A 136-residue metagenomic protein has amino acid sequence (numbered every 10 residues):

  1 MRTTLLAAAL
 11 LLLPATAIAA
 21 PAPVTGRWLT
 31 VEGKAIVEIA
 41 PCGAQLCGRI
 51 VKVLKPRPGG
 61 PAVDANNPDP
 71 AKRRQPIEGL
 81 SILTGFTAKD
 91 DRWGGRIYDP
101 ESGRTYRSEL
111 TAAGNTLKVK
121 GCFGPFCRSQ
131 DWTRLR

Functional and structural regions predicted by a protein language model:
M1-T4: Positively charged n-region of N-terminal signal peptides that target proteins for export
L10-L11: Short, linear, compositionally biased motifs with a strong N-terminal bias
P14-T16: N-terminal signal peptide c-region/cleavage motif recognized by signal peptidases
I18-R27, C127: N-terminal helix-cap/turn-to-beta initiation motif at the start of protein domains
V24-T25, V31-E101, T105-Y106: Central antiparallel beta-sheet cores of small beta-barrel/beta-sandwich binding domains
D99-P100, R104-L110, L117-R128: Short, exposed beta-strand-loop hairpins at the edges of beta-sheets in extracellular/periplasmic proteins
L135-R136: Short, solvent-exposed mixed-charge patches
